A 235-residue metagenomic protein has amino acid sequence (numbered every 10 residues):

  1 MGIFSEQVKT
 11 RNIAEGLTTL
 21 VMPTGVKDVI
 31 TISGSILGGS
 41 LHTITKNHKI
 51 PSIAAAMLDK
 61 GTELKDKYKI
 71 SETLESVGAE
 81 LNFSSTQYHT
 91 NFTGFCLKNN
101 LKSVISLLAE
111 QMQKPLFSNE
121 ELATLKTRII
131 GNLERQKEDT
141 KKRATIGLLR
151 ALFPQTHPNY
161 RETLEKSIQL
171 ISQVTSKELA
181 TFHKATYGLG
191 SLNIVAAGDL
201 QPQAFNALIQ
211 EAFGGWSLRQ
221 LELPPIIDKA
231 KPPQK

Functional and structural regions predicted by a protein language model:
M1-T43, E63-N100, A123, R135 (+2 more regions): Non-catalytic beta-strand/loop surface segments
G16, S52, F92, L108 (+3 more regions): Divalent metal-coordination and catalytic microenvironments
G39-H42, K114, S118-N119, P202-Q203: Short beta-strands and strand-coil junctions in structured, solvent-facing domains, enriched
K49-T62: Active-site SXXK
K60-L64, F95-R128: M16/insulysin-pitrilysin zinc metalloprotease superfamily fold
L97-L101, G198-Q203: Helix N-cap motif at beta-to-alpha junctions
S106-Q111, N206-F213: Short amphipathic alpha-helices in soluble, non-transmembrane regions that often serve as interface/regulatory elements
P115-S118, E134-E138: Hydrophobic alpha-helical hairpins/lids featuring a short glycine-rich hinge
